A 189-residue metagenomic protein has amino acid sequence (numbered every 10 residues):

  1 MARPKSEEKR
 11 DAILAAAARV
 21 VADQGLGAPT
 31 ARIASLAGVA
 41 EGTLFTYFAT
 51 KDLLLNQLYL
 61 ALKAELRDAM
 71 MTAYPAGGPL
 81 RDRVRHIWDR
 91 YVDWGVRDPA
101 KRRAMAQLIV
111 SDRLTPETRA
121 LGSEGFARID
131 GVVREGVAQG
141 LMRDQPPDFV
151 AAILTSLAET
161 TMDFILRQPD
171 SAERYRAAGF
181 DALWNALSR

Functional and structural regions predicted by a protein language model:
M1-L36, L53: Basic, helix-initiating cap at the start of DNA-binding domains
T30, L60-R67: Short, basic, alpha-helical segments at the C-terminal edge of helix-turn-helix-like DNA-binding modules
G38-F48: Short hydrophobic/aromatic patch on the recognition helix
F48, L55-L62: Alpha-helical DNA-contacting segments of helix-turn-helix folds
Q57, M71-R97, V150-L154, R176: Hydrophobic alpha-helical connector segments
A64-R67, R97, R113-Q139, D148-A152 (+1 more regions): Amphipathic alpha-helical packing segments from all-alpha helical-bundle domains
R83-H86, R90-D93, R97, A127-A138 (+2 more regions): C-terminal peripheral helix-coil segments that are non-catalytic and often amphipathic
R103-Q107, S123, V137-L183: Hydrophobic/aromatic-rich alpha-helical bundle segments in the mid-to-C-terminal region
